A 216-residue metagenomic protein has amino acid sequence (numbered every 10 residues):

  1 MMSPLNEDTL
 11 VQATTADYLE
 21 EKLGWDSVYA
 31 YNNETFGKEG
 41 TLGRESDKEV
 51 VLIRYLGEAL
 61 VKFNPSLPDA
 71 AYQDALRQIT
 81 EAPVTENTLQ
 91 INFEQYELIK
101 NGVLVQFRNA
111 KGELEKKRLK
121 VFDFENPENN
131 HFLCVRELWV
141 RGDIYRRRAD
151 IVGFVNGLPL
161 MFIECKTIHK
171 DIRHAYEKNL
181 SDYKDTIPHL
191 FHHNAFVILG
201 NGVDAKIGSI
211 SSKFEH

Functional and structural regions predicted by a protein language model:
M1-H216: An alpha-helical interface "stripe"
